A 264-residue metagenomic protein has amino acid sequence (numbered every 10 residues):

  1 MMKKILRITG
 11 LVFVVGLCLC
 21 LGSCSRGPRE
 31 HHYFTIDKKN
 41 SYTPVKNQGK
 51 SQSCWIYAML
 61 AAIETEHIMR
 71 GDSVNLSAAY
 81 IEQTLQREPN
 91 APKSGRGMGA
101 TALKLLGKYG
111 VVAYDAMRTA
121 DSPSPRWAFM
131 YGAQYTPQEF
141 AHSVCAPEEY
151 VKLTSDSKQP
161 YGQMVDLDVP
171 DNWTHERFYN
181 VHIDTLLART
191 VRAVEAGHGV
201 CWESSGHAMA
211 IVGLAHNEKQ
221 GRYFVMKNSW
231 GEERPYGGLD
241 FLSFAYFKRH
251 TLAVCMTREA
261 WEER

Functional and structural regions predicted by a protein language model:
M2-F13: Bacterial N-terminal signal peptides that target proteins for export
C20-S23: C-terminal motif of bacterial Sec signal peptides marking the signal peptidase cleavage site
S25-H32: Bacterial Sec signal peptide processing site at the extreme N-terminus
G27, T43, Q134-R264: Active-site signature of cysteine proteases
N40-S51: A short glycine/serine-rich beta->alpha loop
G49-E64, P92-K104, H207: Active-site nucleophilic cysteine motif
S53-I56, S77-T84, A102-L105, A113-D115 (+3 more regions): Structural recognition of the beta-strand scaffold that forms the well-ordered cores of secreted hydrolase catalytic
V74-E139: Papain-like cysteine protease catalytic cores
